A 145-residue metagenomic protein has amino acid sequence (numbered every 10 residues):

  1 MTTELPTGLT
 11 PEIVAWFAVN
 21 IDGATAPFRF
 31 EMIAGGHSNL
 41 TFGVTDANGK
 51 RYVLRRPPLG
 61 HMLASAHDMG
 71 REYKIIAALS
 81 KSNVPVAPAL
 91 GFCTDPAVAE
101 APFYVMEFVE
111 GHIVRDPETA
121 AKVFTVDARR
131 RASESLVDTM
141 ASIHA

Functional and structural regions predicted by a protein language model:
M1-F28: Juxta-kinase regulatory segment immediately upstream of eukaryotic protein kinase catalytic domains
R29-A145: ATP-binding pocket architecture of kinase catalytic cores
